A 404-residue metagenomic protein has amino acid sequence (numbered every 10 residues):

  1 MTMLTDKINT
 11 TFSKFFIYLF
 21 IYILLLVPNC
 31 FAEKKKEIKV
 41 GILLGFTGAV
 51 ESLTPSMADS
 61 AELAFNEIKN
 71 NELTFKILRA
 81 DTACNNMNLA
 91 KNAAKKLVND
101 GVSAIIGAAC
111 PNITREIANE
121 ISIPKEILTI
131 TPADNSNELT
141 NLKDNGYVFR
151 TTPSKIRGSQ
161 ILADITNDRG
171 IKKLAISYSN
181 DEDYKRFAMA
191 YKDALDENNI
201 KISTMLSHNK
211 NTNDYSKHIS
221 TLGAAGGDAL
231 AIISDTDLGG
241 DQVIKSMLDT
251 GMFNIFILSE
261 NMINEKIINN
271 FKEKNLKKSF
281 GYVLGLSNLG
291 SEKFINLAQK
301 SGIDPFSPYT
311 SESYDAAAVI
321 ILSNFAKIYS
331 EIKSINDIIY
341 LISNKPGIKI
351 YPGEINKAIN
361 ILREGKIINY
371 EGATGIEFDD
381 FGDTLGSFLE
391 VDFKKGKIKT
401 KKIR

Functional and structural regions predicted by a protein language model:
T2-I8, F20-I21, C30-R404: Extracytosolic ligand-binding ectodomains
S13-Y22: Sec-dependent signal peptide recognition, specifically the positively charged N-region followed immediately by
L25: Conserved catalytic core of nucleotide polymerization and phosphodiester-bond processing enzymes
